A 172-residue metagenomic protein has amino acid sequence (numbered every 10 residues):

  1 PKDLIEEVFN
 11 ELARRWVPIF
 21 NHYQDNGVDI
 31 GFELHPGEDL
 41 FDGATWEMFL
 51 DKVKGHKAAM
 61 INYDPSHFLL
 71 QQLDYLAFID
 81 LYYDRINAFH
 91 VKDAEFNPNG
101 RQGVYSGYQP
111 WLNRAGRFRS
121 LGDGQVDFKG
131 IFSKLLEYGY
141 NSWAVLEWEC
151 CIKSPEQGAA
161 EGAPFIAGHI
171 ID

Functional and structural regions predicted by a protein language model:
P1-M60: Active-site acidic/histidine proton-transfer and metal-coordination neighborhood in alpha/beta enzyme cores
F9, D39, G43-E47, D51 (+2 more regions): Gly/Pro-rich active-site loop or hairpin
R15-I30, G130-N141, I170: A structural motif corresponding to the C-terminal end of an alpha-helix and its immediate exit/capping segment
W16, F20, H67, Y82 (+2 more regions): Tryptophan-centric aromatic hotspots in well-structured domains and transmembrane helices
W16, I86, A163: Short amphipathic alpha-helical/adjacent loop interface patches that line ligand and macromolecule-binding sites
I30, W46, D64, F89 (+3 more regions): Conserved, mostly hydrophobic/aromatic
E33-G37, D64-F68, K92-A94, E147-C151: Active-site beta-loop-alpha junctions enriched in small/polar residues
P155-D172: C-terminal helical cap(s) of enzyme catalytic domains, especially alpha/beta-barrels
